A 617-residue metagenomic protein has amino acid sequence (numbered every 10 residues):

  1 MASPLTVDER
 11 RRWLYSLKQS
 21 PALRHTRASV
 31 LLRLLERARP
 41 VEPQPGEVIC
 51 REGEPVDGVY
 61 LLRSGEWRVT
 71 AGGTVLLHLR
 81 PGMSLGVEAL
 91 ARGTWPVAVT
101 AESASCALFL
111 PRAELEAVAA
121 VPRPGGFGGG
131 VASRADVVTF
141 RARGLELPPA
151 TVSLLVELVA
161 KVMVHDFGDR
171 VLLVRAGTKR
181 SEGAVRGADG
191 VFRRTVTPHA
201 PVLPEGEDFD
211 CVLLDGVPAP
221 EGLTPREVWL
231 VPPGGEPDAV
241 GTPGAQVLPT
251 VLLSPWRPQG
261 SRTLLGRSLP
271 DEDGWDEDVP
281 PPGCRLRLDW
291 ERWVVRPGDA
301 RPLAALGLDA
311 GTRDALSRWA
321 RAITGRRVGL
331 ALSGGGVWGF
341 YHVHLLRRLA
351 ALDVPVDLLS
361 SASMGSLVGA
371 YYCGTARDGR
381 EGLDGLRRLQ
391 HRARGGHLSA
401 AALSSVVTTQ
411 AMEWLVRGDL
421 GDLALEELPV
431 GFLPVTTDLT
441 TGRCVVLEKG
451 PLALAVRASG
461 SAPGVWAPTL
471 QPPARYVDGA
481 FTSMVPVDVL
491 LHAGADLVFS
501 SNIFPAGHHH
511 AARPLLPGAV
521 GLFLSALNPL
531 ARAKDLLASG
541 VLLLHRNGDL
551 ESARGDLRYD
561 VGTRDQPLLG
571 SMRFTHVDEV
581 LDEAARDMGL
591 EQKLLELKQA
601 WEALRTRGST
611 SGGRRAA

Functional and structural regions predicted by a protein language model:
M1-P45, A89-A91, E114-P124: Cyclic nucleotide-binding regulatory module and flanking cytosolic helices
A22, P43-A104: Cyclic nucleotide-binding regulatory domains
C106, P111-T139, D299-R326: Extreme N-terminal, non-catalytic leader segments that precede Walker-type/kinase nucleotide-binding cores
D136-H165: Glycine-rich phosphate-binding P-loop
R141-L145, R170-C211, G216-G222, V435 (+1 more regions): P-loop/Walker-type NTP enzyme "switch/lid" segment
A219-G235, V240-P249: Inter-motif core of Ras-like GTPase G domains
S254-L303, G307-R313, V328, R377-D419 (+3 more regions): Non-catalytic peripheral regions of patatin-like phospholipases
G307-L359, A616: Helix-rich "cap/lid" substructures immediately adjacent to catalytic or cofactor-binding pockets
